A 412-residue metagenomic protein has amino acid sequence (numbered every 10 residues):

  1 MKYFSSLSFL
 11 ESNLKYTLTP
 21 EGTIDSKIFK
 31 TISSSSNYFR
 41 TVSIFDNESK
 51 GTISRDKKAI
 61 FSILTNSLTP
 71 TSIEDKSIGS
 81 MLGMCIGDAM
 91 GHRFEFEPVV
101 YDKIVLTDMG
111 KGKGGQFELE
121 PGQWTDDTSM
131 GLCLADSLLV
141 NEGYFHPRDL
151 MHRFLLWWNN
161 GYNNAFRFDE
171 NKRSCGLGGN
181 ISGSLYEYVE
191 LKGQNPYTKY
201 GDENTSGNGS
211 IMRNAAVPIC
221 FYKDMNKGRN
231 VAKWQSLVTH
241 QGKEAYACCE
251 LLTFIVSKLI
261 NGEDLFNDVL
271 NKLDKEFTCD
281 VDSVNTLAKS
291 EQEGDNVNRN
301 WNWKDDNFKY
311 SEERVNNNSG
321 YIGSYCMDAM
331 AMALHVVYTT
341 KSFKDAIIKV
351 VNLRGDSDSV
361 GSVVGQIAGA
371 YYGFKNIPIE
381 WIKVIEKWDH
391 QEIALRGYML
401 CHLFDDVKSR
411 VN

Functional and structural regions predicted by a protein language model:
K2-N412: Structured, active/binding-site neighborhoods that engage oxygen-rich ligands
